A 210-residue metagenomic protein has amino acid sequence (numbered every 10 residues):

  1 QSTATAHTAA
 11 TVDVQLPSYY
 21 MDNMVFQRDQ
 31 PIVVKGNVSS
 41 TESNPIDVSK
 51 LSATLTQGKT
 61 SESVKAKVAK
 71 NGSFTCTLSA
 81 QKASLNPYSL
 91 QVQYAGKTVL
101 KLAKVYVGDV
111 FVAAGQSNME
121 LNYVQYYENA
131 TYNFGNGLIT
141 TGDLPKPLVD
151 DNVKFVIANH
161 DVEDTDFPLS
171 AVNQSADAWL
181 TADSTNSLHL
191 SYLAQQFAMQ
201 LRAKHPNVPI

Functional and structural regions predicted by a protein language model:
Q1-H7: Bacterial Sec-dependent signal peptides at the C-terminal "C-region" and cleavage site
H7-I210: Cell-envelope and extracellular/periplasmic
